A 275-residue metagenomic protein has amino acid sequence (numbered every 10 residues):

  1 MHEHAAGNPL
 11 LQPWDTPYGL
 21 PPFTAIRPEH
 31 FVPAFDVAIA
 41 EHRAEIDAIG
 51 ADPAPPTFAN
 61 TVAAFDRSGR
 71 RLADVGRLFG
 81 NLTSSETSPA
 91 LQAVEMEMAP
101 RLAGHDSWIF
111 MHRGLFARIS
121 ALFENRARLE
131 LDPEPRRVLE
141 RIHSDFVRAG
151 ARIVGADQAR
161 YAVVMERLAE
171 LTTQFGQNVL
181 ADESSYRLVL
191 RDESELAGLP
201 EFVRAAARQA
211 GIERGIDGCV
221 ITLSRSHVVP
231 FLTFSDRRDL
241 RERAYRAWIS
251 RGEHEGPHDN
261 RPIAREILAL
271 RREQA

Functional and structural regions predicted by a protein language model:
M1-A275: Zn2+-dependent metallopeptidase catalytic domains
